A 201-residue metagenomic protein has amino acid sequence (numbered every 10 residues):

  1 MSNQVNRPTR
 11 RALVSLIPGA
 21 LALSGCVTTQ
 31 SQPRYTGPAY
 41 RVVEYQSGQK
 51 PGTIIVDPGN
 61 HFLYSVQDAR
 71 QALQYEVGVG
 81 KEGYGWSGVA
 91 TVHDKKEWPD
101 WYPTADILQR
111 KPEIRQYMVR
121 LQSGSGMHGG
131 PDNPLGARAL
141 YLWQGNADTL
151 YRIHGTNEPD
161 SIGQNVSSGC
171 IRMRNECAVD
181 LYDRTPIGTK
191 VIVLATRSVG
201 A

Functional and structural regions predicted by a protein language model:
M1-P8, A12-S24: N-terminal secretory signal peptides
C26-R41: Bacterial Sec signal peptide processing site at the extreme N-terminus
P38-T53, P58, L73-V79, Q122-G126 (+2 more regions): N-terminal post-signal-peptidase region of extra-cytosolic proteins
A69, G83-G88, K96, P112-A201: Exported/periplasmic cell-wall-interacting domains
R70-E82, D106-Q109: Short Gly/aromatic-enriched secondary-structure transition segments
P99-D106: Short acidic, Gly/Pro-enriched loop/turn segments at secondary-structure junctions
